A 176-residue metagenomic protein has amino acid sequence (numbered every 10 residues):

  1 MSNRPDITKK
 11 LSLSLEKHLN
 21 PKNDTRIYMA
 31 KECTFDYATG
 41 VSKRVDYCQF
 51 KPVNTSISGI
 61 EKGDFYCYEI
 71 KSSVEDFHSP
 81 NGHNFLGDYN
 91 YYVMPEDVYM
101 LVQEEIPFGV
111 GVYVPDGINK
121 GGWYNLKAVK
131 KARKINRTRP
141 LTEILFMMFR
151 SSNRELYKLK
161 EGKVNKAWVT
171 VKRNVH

Functional and structural regions predicted by a protein language model:
S2, S12-S14, S42, S56-S58 (+3 more regions): Generic serine detector
S2-A30, Y37-T39, V102-H176: Non-catalytic C-terminal interaction segments of nucleic acid-processing enzymes
S2-D6, H18-T25, V41, D64-K71 (+1 more regions): Short linear motifs at secondary-structure transitions and domain/linker junctions
C33-F35, Q49-K51, K71-V74: Short, flexible loop/turn elements at secondary-structure junctions
T34-D36, P52-T55, D97-Y99: Short beta-turn/strand-loop junction motif enriched in small, turn-promoting residues
S42-C67: Active-site beta-strand-loop-beta-strand hairpin of nuclease catalytic cores that positions key catalytic residues
K62-P115: Catalytic cores of nucleic-acid endonucleases
